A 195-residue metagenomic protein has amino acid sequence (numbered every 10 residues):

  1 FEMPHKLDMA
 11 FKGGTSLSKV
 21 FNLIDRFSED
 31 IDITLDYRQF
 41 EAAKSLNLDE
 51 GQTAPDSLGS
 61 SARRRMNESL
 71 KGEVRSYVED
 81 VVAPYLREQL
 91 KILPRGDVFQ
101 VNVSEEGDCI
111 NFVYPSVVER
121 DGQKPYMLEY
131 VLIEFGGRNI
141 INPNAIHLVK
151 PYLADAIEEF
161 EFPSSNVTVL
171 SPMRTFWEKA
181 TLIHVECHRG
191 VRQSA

Functional and structural regions predicted by a protein language model:
F1-I31, L35-A43: Active-site nucleotide-donor binding segment shared across nucleotidyl transfer reactions
D36-R38, Q52-T53, K150-P151: Short, charged/polar low-complexity linear motifs in solvent-exposed/disordered segments
A42-E68: A solvent-exposed, charged loop/short amphipathic helix patch at secondary-structure junctions
L58-A195: Catalytic cores of NTP-dependent nucleotidyl/adenyl transfer enzymes across multiple folds
